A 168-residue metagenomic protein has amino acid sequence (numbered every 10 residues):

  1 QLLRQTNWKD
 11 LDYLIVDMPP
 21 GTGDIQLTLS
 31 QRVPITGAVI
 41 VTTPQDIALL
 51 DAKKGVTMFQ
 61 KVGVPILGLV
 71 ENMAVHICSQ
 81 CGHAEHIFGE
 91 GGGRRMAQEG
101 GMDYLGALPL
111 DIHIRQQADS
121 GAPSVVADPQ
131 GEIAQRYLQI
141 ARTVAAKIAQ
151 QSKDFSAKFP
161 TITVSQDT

Functional and structural regions predicted by a protein language model:
Q1-I15, P20-T22, T28, R32 (+1 more regions): Flexible phosphate-sensing "switch/lid" loops adjacent to ATP/NTP-binding sites across phosphate-transfer
Q5-W8, D12-Y13, P19-S120: Conserved catalytic-core segment of NTP-binding enzymes
A48, V64, P129-Q130, A149-Q150 (+1 more regions): Short, intrinsically disordered/low-complexity patches at protein termini and at juxtamembrane boundaries
A84, A122, K158-P160: Generic structural motif recognizing short loop/turn segments at the entrances and edges of beta-strands
S120-Q135: C-terminal boundary of histidine-terminating zinc-finger modules
